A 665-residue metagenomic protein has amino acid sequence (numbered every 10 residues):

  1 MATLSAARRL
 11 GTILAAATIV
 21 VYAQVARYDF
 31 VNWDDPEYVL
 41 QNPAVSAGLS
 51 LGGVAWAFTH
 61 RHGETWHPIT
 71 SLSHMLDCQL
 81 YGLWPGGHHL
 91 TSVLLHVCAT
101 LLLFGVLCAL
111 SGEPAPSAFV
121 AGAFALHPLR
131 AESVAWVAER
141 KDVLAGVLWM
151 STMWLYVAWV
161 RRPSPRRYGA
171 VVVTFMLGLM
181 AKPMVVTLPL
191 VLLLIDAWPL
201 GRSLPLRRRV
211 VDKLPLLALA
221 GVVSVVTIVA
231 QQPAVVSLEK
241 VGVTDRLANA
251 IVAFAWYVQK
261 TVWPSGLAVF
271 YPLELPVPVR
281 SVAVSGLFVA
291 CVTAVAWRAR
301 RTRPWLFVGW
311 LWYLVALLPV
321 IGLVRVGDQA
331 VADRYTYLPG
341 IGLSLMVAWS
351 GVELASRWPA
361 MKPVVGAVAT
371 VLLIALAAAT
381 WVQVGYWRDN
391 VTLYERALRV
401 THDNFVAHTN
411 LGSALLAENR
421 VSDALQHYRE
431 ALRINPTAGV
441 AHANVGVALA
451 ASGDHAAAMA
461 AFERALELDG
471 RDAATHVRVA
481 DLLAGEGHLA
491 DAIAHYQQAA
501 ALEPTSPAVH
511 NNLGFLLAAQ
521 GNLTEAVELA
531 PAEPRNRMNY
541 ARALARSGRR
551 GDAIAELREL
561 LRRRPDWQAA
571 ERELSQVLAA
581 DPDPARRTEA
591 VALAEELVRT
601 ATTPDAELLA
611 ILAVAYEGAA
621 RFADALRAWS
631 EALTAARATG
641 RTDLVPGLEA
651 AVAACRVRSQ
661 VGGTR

Functional and structural regions predicted by a protein language model:
M1-G453, E467, A474, N512: Polytopic membrane enzymes that build or remodel cell-surface glycoconjugates and lipids
W387, V421, H455, L489 (+5 more regions): TPR-repeat structural position
A397, E430-A431, R464-A465, Q498-A499 (+4 more regions): Canonical positions in the second alpha-helix
H402, P436, G470, P504 (+4 more regions): Short coil turns that delineate tetratricopeptide repeat
F405-A417, V440-A451, A474-G485, A508-F515 (+3 more regions): Conserved alpha-helical positions within TPR/SEL1-like repeat arrays
A417, A451, G485-E486, A519 (+5 more regions): Register position in tetratricopeptide repeats
